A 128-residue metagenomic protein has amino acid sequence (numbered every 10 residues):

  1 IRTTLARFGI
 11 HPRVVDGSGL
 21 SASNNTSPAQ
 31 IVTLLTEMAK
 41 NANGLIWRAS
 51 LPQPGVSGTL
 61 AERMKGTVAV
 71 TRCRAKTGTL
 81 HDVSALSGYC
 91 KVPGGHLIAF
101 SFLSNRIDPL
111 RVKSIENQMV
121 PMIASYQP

Functional and structural regions predicted by a protein language model:
I1-L45: A small/polar active-site loop signature that marks catalytic segments
I1-T3, I10, N117-P128: Short, gly/Ser/Thr-rich active-site loops of penicillin-recognizing serine hydrolases
I10-H11, H96-I98: Loop/turn elements at helix/coil->beta-strand transitions in domains of secreted/extracellular proteins
D16-G17, S50-G55, T77, F102-R106: Active-site-proximal beta-strand/loop segments in catalytic clefts of secreted hydrolases
I31, S87, F100, M119: Hydrophobic, well-ordered secondary-structure elements that form the walls of internal hydrophobic environments
G44-G58, Q118-M119: Active/binding-pocket-proximal capping segment
E62-G94, L103: Short, Gly/Ser/Thr-enriched beta-strand-loop segments that form substrate-interacting elements of hydrolase/peptidase
N105-I115: A short acidic/glycine-rich loop-to-helix N-cap element
